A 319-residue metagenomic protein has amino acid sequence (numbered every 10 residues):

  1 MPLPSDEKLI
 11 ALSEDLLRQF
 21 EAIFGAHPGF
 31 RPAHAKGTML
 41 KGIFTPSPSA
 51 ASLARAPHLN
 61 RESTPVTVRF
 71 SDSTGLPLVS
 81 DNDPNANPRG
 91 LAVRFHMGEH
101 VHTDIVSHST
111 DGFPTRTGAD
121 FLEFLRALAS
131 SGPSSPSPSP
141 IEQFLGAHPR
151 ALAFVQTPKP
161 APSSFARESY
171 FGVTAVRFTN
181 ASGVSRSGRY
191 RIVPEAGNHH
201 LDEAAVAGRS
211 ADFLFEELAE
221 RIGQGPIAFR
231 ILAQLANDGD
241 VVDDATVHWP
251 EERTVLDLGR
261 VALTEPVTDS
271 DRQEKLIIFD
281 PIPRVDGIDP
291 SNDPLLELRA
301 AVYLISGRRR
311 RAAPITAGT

Functional and structural regions predicted by a protein language model:
M1-T319: Active-site-adjacent core segments of small-molecule enzymes
